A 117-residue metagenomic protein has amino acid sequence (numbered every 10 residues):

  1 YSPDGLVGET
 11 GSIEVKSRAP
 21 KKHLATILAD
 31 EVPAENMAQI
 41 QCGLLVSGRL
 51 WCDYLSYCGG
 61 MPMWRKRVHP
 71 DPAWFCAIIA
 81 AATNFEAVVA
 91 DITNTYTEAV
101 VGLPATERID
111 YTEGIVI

Functional and structural regions predicted by a protein language model:
Y1-I117: Accessory terminal regions of nucleic-acid processing enzymes
